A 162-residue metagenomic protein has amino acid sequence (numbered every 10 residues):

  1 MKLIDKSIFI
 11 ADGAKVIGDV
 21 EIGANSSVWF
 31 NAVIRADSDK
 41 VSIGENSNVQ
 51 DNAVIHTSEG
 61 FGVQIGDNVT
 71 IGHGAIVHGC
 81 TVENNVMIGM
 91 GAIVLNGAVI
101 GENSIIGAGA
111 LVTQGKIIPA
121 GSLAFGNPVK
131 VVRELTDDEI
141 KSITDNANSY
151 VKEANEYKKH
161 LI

Functional and structural regions predicted by a protein language model:
M1-D5, D37-E45, D51-A53, G62-I65 (+2 more regions): Glycine-rich hexapeptide-repeat left-handed beta-helix
K2-T57: A positional/architectural concept
